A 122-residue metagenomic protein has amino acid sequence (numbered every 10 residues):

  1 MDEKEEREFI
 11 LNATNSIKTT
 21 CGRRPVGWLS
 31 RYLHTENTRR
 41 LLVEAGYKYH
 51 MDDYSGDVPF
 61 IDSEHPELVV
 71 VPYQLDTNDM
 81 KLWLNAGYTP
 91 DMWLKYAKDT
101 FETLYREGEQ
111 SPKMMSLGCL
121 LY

Functional and structural regions predicted by a protein language model:
M1-G27, Y32-V69, L94-L117: Catalytic alpha-helical scaffold of carbohydrate-active enzymes acting on polysaccharides/glycoconjugates
R24-P25, M80-D91, C119-Y122: Surface-exposed cleft-lining segments at the edges of enzyme active sites
S63-K81: A structural motif
